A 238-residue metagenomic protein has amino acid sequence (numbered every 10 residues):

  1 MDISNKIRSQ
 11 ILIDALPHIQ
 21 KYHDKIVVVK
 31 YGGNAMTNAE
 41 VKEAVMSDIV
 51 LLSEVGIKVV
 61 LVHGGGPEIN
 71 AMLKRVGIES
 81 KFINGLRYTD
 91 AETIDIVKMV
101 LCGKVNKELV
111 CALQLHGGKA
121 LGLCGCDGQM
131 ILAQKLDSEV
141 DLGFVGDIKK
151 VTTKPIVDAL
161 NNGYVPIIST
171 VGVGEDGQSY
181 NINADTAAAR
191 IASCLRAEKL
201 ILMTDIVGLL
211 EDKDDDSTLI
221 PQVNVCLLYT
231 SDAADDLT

Functional and structural regions predicted by a protein language model:
M1-V60: N-terminal glycine-/serine-/threonine-rich phosphate-binding loop
K30, V62-H63, A112-Q114, G122-C124 (+2 more regions): Short beta-strand segments
E40-S47, A71-E79: Glycine-rich loop at the start of a catalytic domain that most often binds anionic cofactors/ligands
K42-M46, N181-A188: Charged helix-capping and loop-helix junction motifs
L51-V55, R75, R190-E198: Alpha-helix C-terminal capping segments
K74-V165: Ligand-binding beta-strand-loop-alpha-helix segment within the catalytic cores of soluble metabolic enzymes
L121-C124, M130, R196-L210: Glycine-rich phosphate/pyrophosphate-binding loops and their adjacent beta-strand/loop elements at enzyme active sites
Y229-T238: Single conserved hydrophobic/aromatic residue that forms the stacking wall/gate of nucleotide- or nucleobase-binding
